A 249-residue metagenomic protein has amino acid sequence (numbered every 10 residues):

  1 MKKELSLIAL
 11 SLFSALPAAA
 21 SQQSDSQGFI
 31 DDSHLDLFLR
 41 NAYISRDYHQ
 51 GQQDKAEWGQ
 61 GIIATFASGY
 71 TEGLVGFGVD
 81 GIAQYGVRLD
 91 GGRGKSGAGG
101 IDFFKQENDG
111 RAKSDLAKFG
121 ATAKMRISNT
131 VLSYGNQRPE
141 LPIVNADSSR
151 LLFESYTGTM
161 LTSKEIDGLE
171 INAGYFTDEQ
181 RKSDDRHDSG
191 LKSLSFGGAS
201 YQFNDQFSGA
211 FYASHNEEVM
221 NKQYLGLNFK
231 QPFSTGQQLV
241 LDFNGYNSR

Functional and structural regions predicted by a protein language model:
I8-A15: Bacterial N-terminal signal peptides
L16-N136: Beta-barrel outer-membrane channel/assembly domains of diderm bacteria
L35, G73-G76, I127-S133, G168-A173 (+3 more regions): Repeated loop/turn-to-beta-strand initiation elements of outer-membrane beta-barrel proteins
L37-N41, V79-A83, L132-N136, A173-T177 (+3 more regions): Transmembrane beta-barrel strands of outer-membrane/channel proteins
R46-Q50, V87-G92, L132, I143-A146 (+2 more regions): Outer-membrane beta-barrel proteins
I62-G69, A121-I127, Y156-I166, S189-D205 (+1 more regions): Feature captures outer-membrane beta-barrel proteins of Gram-negative bacteria and organelles
V87-L89, N172-D188, H215-V219, S234-R249: Outer-membrane beta-barrel translocator/channel fold
A146-F153, E179-K182, G190-L191, S214-Y224: Solvent-exposed loop/turn segments connecting transmembrane beta-strands in outer-membrane beta-barrel proteins
